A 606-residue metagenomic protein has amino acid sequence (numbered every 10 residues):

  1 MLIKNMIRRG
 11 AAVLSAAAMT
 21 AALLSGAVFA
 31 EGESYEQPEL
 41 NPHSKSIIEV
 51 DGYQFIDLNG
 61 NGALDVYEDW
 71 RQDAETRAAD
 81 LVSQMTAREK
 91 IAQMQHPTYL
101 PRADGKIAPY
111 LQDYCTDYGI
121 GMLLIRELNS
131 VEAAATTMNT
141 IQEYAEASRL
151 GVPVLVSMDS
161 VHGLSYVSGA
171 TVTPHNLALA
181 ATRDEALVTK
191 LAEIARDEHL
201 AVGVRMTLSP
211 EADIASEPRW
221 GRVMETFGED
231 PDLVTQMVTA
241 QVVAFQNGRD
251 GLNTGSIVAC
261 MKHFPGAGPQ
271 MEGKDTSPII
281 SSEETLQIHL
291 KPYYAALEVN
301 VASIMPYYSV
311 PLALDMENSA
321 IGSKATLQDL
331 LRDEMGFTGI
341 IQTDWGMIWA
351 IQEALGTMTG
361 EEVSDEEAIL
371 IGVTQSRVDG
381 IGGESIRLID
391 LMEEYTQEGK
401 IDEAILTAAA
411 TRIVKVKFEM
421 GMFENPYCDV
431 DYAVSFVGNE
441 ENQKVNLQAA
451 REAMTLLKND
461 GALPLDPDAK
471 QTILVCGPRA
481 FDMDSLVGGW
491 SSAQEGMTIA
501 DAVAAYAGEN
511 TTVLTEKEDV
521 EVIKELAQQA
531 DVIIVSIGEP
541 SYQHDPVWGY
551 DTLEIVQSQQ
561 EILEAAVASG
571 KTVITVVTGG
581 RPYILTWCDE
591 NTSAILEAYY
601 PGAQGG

Functional and structural regions predicted by a protein language model:
L2-L14: Bacterial N-terminal signal peptides that target proteins for export
K4, A16, S25-G26, I555: Generic detector of low-complexity/intrinsically disordered segments and short hydrophobic N-terminal stretches
S15-L23, L456-K458: Hydrophobic core
A21-E33: Sec-dependent signal peptide cleavage junction
A30-G606: Glycoside hydrolase catalytic-domain context in secreted enzymes
